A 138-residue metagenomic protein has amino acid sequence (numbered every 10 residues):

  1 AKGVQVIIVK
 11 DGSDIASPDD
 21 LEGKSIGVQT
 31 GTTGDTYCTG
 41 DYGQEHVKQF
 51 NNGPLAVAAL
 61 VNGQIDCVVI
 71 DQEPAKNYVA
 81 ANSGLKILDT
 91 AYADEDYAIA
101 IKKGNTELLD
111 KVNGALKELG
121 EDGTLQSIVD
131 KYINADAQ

Functional and structural regions predicted by a protein language model:
A1-V9, Q72, K76-K117, I133-Q138: Periplasmic-binding protein-like
I7, L21, C38, L60 (+4 more regions): Residue-level signal for nonpolar/aromatic packing positions in well-ordered secondary structure
V9-I26: Flexible hinge/capping segments at coil-to-helix
S13-D14, T30-T33, K48-N62, E95: Short helix-initiation/N-cap motifs at beta->coil->alpha
D19-E22, G40-D41, P54-V69, E73 (+1 more regions): Short helices/loops that flank or line small-molecule/ion binding pockets
S25, D66-C67, K86, A98: Short, Asp-centered acidic motifs that coordinate Mg2+ and/or phosphate in catalytic or ligand-binding sites
G34, C38, L116-Y132: Periplasmic-binding protein-like
G34-N51, V79-A80, N134: Ligand-binding cleft/hinge of the Venus flytrap
